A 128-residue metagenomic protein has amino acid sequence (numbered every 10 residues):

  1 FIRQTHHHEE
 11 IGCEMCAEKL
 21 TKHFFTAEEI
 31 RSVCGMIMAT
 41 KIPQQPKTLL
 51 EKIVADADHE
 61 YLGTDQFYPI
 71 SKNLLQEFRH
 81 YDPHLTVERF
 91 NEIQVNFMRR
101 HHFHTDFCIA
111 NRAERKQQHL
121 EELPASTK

Functional and structural regions predicted by a protein language model:
R3-T5, K22-T26, I42-K128: Divalent metal-dependent phosphate-bond-processing catalytic cores, especially two-metal-ion Mg2+/Mn2+ enzymes that act
H7-H23: An active-site-proximal "capping" alpha-helix that borders the catalytic cofactor pocket
H8-G12, E29, L49: Short acidic-hydrophobic sequence patches enriched in Asp/Glu that either
C13-A17, R31, K72, E92: Generic alpha-helical structural signal
H23-M38: Acidic/histidine metal-binding catalytic segments
